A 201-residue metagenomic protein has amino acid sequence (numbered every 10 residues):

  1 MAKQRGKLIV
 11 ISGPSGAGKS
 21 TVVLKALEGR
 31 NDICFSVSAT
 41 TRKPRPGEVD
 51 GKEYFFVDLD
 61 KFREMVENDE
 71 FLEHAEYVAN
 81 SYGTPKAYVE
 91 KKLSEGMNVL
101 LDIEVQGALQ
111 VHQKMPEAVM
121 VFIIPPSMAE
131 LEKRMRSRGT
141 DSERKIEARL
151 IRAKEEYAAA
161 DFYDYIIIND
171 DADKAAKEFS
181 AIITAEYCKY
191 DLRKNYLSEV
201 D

Functional and structural regions predicted by a protein language model:
M1-L8, N31: Extreme N-terminal, non-catalytic leader segments that precede Walker-type/kinase nucleotide-binding cores
A2, T140-D141, E155-D201: NTP-dependent small-molecule kinase module
S12-P14: P-loop (Walker A) phosphate-binding loop of NTP-binding proteins
K19: Conserved lysine of the Walker
V22-V23: Post-Walker A alpha-helix
L27-S36: Post-Walker A helix-loop "phosphate-sensing" segment adjacent to the P-loop in P-loop NTPases
T40-V99, Q106: ATP-dependent small-molecule kinase phosphotransfer cores that center on conserved nucleotide phosphate-binding segments
V99-E104, Q113-S137: Conserved phosphate-donor/acceptor-positioning beta-strand/loop module used by diverse small-molecule
